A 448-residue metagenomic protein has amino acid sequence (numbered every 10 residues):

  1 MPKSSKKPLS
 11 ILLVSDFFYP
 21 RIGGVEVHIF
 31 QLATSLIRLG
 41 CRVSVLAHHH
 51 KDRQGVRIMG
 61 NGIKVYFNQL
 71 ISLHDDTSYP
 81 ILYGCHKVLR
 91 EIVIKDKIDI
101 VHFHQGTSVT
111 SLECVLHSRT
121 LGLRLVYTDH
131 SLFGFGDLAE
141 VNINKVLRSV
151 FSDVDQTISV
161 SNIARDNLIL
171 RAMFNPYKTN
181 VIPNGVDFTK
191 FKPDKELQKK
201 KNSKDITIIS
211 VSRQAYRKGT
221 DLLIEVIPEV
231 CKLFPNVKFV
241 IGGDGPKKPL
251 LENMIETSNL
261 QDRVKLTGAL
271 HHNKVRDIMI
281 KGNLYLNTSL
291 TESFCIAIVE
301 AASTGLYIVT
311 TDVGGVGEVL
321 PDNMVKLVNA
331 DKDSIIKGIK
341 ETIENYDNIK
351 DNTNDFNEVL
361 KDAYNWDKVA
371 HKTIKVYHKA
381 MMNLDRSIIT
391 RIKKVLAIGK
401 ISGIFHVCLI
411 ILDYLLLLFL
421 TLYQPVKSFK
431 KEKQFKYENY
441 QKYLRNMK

Functional and structural regions predicted by a protein language model:
M1-R53, K64, D367, M382-K448: N-terminal subdomain of nucleotide-sugar transferases
L12, K200-P228, V240: Conserved donor-binding/catalytic core segment of Leloir-type glycosyltransferases
H49, I163, G185: Carbohydrate-associated surface elements
E252-L270: Nucleotide-activated donor-binding/catalytic signature segment of Leloir-type glycosyltransferases, i.e., the conserved
A269-L270, D277-G282: Short alpha-helical donor nucleotide-sugar binding micro-motif in glycosyltransferases
L290: Aromatic "clamp/platform" in nucleotide-sugar-dependent glycosyltransferases that forms part of the donor/acceptor
Y307-T310: Short hydrophobic beta-strand element within catalytic cores of glycosyltransferases and related nucleotide-activated
D322-D333, T342-D347: Conserved acidic donor-binding segment of nucleotide-sugar-dependent glycosyltransferases
